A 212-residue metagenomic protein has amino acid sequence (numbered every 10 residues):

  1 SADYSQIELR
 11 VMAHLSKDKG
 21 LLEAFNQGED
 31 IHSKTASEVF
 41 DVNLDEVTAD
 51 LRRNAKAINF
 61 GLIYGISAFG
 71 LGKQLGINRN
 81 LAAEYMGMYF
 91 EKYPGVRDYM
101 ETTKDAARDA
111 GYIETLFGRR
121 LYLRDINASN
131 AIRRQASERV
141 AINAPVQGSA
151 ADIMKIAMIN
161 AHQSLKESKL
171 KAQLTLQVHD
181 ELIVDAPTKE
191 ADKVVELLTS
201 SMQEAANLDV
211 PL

Functional and structural regions predicted by a protein language model:
S1-L212: Conserved catalytic core of nucleotide polymerization and phosphodiester-bond processing enzymes
